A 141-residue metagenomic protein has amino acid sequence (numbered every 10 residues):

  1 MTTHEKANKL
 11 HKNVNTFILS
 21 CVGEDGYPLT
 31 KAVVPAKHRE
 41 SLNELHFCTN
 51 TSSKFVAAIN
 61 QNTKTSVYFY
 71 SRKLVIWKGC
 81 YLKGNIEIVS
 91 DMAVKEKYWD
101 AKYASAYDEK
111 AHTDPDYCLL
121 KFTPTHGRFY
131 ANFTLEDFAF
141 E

Functional and structural regions predicted by a protein language model:
M1-E5, T49-F55, A101-A106: Charged, amphipathic alpha-helical segments
K9-G26, T65-F69: A short, Trp-centered hydrophobic/proline-enriched beta-strand micro-motif
V14-T16, N43-L45, N62-T65, P115-Y117 (+1 more regions): Short, surface-exposed beta-edge/turn micro-motifs
V22-E24, N50-S52, Y70-R72, L82-N85: Histidine- and/or cysteine-centered catalytic micro-motif in compact active-site loops
D25-P28, R39, L74-K78, H112 (+1 more regions): Short glycine/serine/proline-enriched coil/turn segments at secondary-structure junctions
V33-K37: A short, well-structured catalytic beta-strand-centered motif of the EAL phosphodiesterase domain for c-di-GMP
H38-L74: A short mixed-secondary-structure module that forms the rim of ligand-binding clefts
C80-E141: Charged, gly/pro-rich active-site loop segments
